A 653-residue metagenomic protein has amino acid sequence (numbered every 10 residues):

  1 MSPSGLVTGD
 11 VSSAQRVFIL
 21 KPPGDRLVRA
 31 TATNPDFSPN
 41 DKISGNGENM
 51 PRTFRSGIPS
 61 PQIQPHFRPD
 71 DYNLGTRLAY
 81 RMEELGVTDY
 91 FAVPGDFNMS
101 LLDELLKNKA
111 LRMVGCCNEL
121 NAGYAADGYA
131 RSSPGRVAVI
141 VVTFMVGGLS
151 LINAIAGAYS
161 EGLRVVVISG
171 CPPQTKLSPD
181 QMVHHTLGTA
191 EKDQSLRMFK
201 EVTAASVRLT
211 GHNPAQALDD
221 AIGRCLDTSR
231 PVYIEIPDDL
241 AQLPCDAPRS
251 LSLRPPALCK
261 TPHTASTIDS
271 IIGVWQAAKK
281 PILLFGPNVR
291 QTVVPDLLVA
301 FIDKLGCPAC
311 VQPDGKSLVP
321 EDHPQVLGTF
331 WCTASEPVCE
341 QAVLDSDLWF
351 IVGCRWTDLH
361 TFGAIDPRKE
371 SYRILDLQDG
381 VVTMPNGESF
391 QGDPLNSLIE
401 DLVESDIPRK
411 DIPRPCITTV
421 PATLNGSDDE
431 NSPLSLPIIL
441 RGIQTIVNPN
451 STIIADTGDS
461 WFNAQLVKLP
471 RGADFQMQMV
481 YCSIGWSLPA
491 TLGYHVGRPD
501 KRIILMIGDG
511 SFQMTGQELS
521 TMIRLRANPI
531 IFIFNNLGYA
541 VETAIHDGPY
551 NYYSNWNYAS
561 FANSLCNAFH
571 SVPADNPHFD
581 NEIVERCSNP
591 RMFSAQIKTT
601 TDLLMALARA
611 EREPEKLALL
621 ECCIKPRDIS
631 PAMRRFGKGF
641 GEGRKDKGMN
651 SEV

Functional and structural regions predicted by a protein language model:
G5-D10, F18-K21, L27, N34-I407 (+2 more regions): N-terminal alpha/beta PP-like core and its mobile active-site loop of ThDP/TPP-dependent enzymes
G47, P51-D70, L209, V232 (+4 more regions): Phosphate/pyrophosphate-binding active-site segments
G75-T88, V93-D96, L101-L106, P415-R498: Active-site diphosphate/adenylate-binding microenvironment
N98, E119-Y124, G147, S460-F462 (+2 more regions): Short acidic loop-to-helix transition motifs that present clustered carboxylates
C116-C117, P308-D314, G458, A595-K598 (+1 more regions): Beta-strand->loop->alpha-helix junctions that form or flank phosphate-binding loops in nucleotide-handling enzymes
I168, K176-T189, C332, N396 (+1 more regions): Thiamine diphosphate
